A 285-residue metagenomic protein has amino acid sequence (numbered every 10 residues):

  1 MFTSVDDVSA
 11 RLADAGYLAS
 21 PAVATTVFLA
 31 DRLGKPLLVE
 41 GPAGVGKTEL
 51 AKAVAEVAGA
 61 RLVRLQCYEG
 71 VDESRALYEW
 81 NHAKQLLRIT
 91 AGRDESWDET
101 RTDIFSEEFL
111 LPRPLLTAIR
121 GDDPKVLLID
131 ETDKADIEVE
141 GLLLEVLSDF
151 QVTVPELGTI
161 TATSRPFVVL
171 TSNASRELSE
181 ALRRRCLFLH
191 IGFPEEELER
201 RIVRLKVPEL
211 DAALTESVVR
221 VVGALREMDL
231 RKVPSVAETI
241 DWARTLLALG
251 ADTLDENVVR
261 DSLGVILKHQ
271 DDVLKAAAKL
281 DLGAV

Functional and structural regions predicted by a protein language model:
M1-V285: C-terminal regulatory/interaction module of P-loop NTP-utilizing enzymes
